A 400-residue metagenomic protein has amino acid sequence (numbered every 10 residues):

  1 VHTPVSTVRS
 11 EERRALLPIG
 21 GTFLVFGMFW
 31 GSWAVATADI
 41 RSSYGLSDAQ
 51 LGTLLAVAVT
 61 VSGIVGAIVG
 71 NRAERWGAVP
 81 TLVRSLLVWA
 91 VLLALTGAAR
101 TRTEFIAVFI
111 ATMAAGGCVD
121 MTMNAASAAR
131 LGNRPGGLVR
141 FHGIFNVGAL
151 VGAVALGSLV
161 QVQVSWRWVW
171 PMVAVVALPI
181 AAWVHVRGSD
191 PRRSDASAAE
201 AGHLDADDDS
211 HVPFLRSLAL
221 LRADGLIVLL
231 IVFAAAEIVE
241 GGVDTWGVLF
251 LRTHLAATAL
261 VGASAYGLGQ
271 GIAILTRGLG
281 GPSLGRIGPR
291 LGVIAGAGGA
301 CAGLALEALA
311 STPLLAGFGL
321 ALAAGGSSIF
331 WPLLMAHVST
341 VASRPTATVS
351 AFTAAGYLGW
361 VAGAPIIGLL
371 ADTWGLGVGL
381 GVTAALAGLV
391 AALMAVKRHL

Functional and structural regions predicted by a protein language model:
W33-A34, D224-G267, G271-L275: Extracytoplasmic gate region of multi-pass secondary transporters
G45, G77, A98-T103, G132 (+2 more regions): Helix-breaking motifs and short loop linkers at transmembrane-helix boundaries and internal kinks in secondary membrane
I64-R102: Conserved MFS/SLC helix-loop-helix module at the cytosolic interface between two early adjacent transmembrane helices
V65-A78, T276-P289, A371-D372: Helix-to-loop junctions at the C-terminal end of transmembrane segments in multipass secondary transporters
V108-F145: Cytoplasmic helix-loop-helix junction between adjacent transmembrane helices in 12-TM secondary transporters
G117-L131, S328-S343: Intracellular juxtamembrane helix-capping segments at the cytosolic ends of symmetry-related transmembrane helices
N133-R134, R140-R192: Helix-loop-helix hairpin linking two adjacent transmembrane segments in secondary transporters
I287-L334: C-terminal transmembrane helical hairpin of 12-TM major facilitator-type secondary transporters
